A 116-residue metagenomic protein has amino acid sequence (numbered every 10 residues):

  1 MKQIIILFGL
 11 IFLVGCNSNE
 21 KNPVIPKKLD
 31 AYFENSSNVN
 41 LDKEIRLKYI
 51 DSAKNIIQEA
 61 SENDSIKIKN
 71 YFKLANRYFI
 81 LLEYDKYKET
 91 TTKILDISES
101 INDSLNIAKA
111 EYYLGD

Functional and structural regions predicted by a protein language model:
I4-L13: Sec-dependent N-terminal signal peptides
C16-D116: A "functional boundary" signal
